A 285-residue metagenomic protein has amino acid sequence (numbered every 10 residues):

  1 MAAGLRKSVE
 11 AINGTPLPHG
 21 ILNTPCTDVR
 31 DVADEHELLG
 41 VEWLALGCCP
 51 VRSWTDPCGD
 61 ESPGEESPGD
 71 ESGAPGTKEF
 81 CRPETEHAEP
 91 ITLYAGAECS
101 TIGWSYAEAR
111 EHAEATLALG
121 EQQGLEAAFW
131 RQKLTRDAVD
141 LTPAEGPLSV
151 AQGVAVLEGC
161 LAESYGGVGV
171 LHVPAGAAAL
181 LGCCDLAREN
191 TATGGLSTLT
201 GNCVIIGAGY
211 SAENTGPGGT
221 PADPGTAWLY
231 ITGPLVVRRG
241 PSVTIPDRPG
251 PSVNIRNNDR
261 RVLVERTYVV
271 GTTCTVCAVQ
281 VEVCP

Functional and structural regions predicted by a protein language model:
M1-D34, W104-Y106, R110, P249-S252 (+2 more regions): Short N-terminal signal/transit or membrane-insertion segments and the immediately adjacent low-complexity/disordered
A2-I91: Assembly/oligomerization interface modules of large self-assembling protein complexes
P25, G47-C48, P57, F80 (+6 more regions): The N-terminal extracellular segments of secreted preproproteins, especially immediately downstream of signal
P83-T142: Long, contiguous amphipathic alpha-helices that act as assembly "spine/axial" helices in icosahedral shell and virion
E84-A88, S164-G166, I255: A generic structural signal for short, non-catalytic loop/turn and secondary-structure boundary residues
E114, Q122, E126, W130 (+3 more regions): Generic detector of well-ordered alpha-helical segments enriched in charged/polar residues, highlighting helical
A138-C203: Extended, solvent-exposed, turn-rich assembly/linker loops in the middle of proteins
G194-P285: Sequence/fold signature of self-assembling virion shell proteins
